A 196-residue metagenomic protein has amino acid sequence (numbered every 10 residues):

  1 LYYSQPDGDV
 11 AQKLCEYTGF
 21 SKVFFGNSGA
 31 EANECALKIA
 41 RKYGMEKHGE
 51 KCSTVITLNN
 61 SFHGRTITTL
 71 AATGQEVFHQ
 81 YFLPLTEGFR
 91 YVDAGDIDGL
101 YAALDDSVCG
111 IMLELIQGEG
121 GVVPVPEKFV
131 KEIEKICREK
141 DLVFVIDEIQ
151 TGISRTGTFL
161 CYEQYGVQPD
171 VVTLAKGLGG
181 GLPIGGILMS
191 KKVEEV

Functional and structural regions predicted by a protein language model:
L1-V196: Conserved N-terminal phosphate-binding loop of PLP-dependent enzymes in the Aspartate aminotransferase
